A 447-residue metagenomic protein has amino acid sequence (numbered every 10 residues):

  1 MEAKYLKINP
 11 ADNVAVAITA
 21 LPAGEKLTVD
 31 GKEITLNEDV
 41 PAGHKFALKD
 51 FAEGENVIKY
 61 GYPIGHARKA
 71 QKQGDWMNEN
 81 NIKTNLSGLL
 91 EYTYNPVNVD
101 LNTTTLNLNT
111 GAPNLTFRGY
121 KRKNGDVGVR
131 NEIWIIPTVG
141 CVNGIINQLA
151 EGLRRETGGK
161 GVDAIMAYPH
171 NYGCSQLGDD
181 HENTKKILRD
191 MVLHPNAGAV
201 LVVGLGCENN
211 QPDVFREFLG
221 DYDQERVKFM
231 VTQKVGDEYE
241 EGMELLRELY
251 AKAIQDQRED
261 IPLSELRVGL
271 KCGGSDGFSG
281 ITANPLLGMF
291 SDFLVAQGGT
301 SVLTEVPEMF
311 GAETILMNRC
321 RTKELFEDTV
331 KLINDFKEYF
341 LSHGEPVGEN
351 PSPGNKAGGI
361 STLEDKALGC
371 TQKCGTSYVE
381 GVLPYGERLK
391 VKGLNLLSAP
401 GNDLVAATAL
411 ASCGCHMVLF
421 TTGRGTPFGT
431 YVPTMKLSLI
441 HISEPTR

Functional and structural regions predicted by a protein language model:
M1-L36: Extended boundary segments
L6, I18-T19, E38, L48-K49 (+3 more regions): Replace "in large, NTP-powered and nucleic-acid-processing enzymes" with "in large, NTP-powered factors and other
K7, A15-A17, T28, A47 (+11 more regions): Structured core elements
P10-A11, K32-N95: Beta-strand/loop-dominated core regions that host nucleotide or nucleotide-derived cofactor-binding catalytic loops
P22-A23, E53, P63, Q71-K72 (+10 more regions): Short, glycine-/Ser/Thr-/acidic-enriched flexible segments
A42, A47, F51, I58 (+3 more regions): Hydrophobic alpha-helical bundle architecture
P96-T371, V382-P384, G414, R424: Buried, small/hydrophobic-residue-enriched core segments of structured protein domains
S438-T446: Residue-level detector of conserved catalytic or cofactor/ligand-binding positions in enzyme active sites
